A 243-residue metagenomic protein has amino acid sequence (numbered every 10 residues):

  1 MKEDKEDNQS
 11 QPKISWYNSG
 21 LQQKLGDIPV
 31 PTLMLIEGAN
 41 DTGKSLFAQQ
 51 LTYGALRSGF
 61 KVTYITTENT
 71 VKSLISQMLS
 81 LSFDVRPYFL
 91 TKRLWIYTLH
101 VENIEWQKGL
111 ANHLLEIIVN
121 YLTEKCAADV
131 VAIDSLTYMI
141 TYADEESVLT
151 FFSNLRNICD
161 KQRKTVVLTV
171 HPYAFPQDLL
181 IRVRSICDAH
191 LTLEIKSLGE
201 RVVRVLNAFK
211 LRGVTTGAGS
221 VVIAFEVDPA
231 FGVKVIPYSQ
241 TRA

Functional and structural regions predicted by a protein language model:
M1-D7: Charged, amphipathic alpha-helical linker segments immediately N-terminal to NTP-binding catalytic cores
S15-D27: Pre-Walker A adenine-sensing motif
M34-E37: Short hydrophobic/aromatic beta-strand immediately N-terminal to the Walker A/P-loop
A39-E102: Conserved P-loop
K61, R93, A127-V130, K161-T169: Loop/turn-to-beta-strand initiation segments
V101-D160: Phosphate-binding/switch loop-helix module in NTP-utilizing enzymes
T165, V170-G232: Phosphate-binding/switch region of NTP-binding enzymes
